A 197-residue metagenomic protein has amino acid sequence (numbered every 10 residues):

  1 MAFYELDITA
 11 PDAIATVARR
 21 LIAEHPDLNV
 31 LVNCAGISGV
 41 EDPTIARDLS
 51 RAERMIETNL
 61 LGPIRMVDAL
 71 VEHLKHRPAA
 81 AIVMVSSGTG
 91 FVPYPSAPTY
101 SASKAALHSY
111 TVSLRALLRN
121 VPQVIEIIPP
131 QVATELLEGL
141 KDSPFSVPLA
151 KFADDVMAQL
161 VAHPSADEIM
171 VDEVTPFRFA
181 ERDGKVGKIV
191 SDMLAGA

Functional and structural regions predicted by a protein language model:
E5-T16, L49: The beta1-alpha1 cofactor-binding region of Rossmann-like NAD(H)/NADP(H)-dependent oxidoreductases
A15, S38-E53, S96-T99: Conserved mid-core segment of classical short-chain dehydrogenase/reductases
V67, S103: Active-site helix of classical SDR
S87: Residue(s) in the substrate-gating loop at a strand-loop-helix junction that position the organic substrate next
V92, S113-Q123: Active-site-adjacent segment of SDR/Rossmann-fold oxidoreductases
P93-S101, S113, L140: Active-site loop-to-helix junction immediately N-terminal to the catalytic Tyr of the SDR YXXXK motif in Rossmann-fold
E126-I127, E138-G187: C-terminal helical subdomain
